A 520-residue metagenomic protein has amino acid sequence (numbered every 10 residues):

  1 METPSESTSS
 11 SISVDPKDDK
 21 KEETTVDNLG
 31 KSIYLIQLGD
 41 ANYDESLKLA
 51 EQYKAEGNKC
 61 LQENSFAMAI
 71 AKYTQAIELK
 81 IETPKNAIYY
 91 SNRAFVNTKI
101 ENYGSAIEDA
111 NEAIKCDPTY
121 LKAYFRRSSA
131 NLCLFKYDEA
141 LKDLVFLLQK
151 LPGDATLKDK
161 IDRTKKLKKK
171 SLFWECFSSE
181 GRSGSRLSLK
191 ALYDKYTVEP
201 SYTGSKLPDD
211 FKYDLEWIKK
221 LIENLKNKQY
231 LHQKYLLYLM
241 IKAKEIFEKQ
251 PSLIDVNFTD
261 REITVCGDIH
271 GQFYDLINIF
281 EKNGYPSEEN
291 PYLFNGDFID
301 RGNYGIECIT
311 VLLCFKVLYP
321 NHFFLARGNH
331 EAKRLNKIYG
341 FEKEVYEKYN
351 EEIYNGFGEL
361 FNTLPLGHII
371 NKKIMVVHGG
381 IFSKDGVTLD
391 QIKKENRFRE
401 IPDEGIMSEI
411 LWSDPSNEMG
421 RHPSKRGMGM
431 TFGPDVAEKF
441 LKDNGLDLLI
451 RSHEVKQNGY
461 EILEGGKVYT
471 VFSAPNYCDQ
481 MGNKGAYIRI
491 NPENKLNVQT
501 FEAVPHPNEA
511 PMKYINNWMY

Functional and structural regions predicted by a protein language model:
M1-S188: Alpha-helical tetratricopeptide repeat
V145, K158, D162-Y520: Feature recognizes metal-dependent phosphohydrolase scaffolds
